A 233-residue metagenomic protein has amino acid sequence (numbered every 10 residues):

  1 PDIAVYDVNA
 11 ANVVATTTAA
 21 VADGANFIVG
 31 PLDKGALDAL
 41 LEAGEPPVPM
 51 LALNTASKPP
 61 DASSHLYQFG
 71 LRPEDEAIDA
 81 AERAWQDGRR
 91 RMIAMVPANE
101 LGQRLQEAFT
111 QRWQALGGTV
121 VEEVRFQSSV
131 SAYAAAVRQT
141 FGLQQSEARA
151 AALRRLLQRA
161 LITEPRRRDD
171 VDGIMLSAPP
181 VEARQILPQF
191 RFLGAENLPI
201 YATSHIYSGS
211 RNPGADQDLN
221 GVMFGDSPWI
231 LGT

Functional and structural regions predicted by a protein language model:
P1, N26, I230-T233: Short, intrinsically disordered, charge-balanced linker/junction segments flanking boundaries in proteins
D2-A22, E76-D79, S129-Q139, L156-A160 (+1 more regions): Structural motif
A4-Y6, V121, M223: General small-molecule cofactor/ligand-binding pocket signal
V8-N12, D33-L37, T55-P60, P73 (+5 more regions): Solvent-exposed loop/turn segments at secondary-structure junctions within structured extracellular/periplasmic domains
A15-A19, A39-A43, A108, Q185-F190: A short acidic, amphipathic alpha-helical/loop segment
V21-L32, L51-L53, R91-P97, S146-P180 (+1 more regions): Periplasmic-binding protein-like
N26-R125: Extracytoplasmic ligand/sensor domains, especially the bilobed periplasmic-binding protein
S63, L71-E74, F126, Y133-R154 (+3 more regions): Extracellular/periplasmic periplasmic-binding protein-like sensory domains
